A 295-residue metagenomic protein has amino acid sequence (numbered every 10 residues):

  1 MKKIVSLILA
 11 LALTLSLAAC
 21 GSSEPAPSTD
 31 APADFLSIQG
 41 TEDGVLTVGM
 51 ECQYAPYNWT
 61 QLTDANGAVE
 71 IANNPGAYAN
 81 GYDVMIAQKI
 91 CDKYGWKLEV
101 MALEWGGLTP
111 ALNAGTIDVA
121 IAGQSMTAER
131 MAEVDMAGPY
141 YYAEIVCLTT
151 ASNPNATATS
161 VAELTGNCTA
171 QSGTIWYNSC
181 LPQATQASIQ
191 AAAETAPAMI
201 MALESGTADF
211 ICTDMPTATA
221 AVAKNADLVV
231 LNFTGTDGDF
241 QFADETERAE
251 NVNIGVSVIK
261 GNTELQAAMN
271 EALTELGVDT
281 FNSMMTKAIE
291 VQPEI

Functional and structural regions predicted by a protein language model:
L15-A19: C-terminal motif of bacterial Sec signal peptides marking the signal peptidase cleavage site
G21-E24: Bacterial signal peptide processing site
P27, I175-E194, E264-I295: Ligand-binding clefts/hinges and TM-proximal coupling segments of bilobed small-molecule sensing domains
P27-G123: Extracytoplasmic small-molecule ligand-binding "clamshell" domains of the periplasmic binding protein/Venus flytrap
V48, A55, G76-D92, Q124 (+3 more regions): Bilobed "Venus flytrap"/periplasmic-binding protein-like clamshell domains and structurally analogous long
Q88, D92, K97-A162, Q241-R248: Acidic, polar ligand-binding/catalytic clefts
G107, A122-E133, S179-P182, D209-E250: A ligand-binding cleft/hinge motif common to bilobed small-molecule-binding domains
Y141-A151, K224-N270, V291-I295: Periplasmic-binding protein-like
